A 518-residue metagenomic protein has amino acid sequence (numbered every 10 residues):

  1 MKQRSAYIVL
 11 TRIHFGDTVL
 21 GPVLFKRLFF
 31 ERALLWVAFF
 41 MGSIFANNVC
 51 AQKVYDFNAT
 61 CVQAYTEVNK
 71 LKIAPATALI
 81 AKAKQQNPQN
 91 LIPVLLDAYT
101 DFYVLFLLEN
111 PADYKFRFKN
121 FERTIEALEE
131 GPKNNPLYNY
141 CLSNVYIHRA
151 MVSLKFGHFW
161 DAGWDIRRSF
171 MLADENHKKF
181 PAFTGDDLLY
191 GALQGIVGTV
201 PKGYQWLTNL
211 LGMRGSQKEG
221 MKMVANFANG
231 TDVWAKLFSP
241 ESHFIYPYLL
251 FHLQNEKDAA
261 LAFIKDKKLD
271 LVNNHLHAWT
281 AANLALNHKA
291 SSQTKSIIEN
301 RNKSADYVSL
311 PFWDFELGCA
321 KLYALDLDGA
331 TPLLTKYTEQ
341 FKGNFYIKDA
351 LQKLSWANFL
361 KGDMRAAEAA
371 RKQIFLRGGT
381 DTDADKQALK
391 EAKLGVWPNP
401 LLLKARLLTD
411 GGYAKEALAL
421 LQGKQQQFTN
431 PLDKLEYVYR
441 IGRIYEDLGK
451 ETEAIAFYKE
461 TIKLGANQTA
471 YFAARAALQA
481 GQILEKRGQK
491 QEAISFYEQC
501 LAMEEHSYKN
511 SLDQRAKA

Functional and structural regions predicted by a protein language model:
V54-T60, N135-P136, F183-T184, K202 (+9 more regions): Generic helix N-cap/helix-start motif at coil->alpha-helix transitions
Y55-A59, E67, L71-L79, D97-Y248 (+1 more regions): Short coil/linker segments at helix-helix boundaries
V62, L96, Y103, C141 (+11 more regions): "A position-specific structural signal for the A-helix of alpha-solenoid helical repeats
Y65, Y99, N144, M151 (+9 more regions): Residue-level recognition of tetratricopeptide repeat
L71, G157, Q254-N255, K289 (+5 more regions): Residue-level detector of the short coil/turn that links helix A to helix B within each tetratricopeptide repeat
L79-I80, K115-E129, D161-L172, G212-A228 (+7 more regions): Alpha-helical repeat scaffolds
A83-P88, K179, N209-R214, N229-V233 (+8 more regions): Solenoid-like repeat scaffolds
F244, F251, L286, L402-G412 (+1 more regions): Alpha-helical adaptor scaffolds
